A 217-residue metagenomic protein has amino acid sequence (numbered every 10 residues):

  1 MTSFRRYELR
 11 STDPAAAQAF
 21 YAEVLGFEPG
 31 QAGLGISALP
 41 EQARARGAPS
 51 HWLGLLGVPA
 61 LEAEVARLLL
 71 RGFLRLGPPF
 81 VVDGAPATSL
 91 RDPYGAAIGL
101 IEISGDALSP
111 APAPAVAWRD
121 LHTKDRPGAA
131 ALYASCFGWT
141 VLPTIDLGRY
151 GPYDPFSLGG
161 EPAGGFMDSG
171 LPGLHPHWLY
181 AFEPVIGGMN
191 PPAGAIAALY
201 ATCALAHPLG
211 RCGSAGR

Functional and structural regions predicted by a protein language model:
M1, D13-A15, A43-H51, G57 (+5 more regions): Short, low-complexity cationic-aromatic patches
M1-A38, L70, P79-D83, T123-P162 (+2 more regions): Core segments of cupin and vicinal oxygen chelate
R6-Y7, W52-L55, W118, W178-A181: Aromatic/pi-system hotspot detector in well-structured domains
L9-S11, L56-A60, L121-K124, F182-I186: Short beta-strand-to-loop capping motifs
A17-A19, A60-R67, I186-G194: Short amphipathic alpha-helices within nucleic acid-binding modules
A32-L74: Extended, compositionally biased flexible segments
R71-L121, P143-E161, G165-P172, A181-R217: Vicinal oxygen chelate
